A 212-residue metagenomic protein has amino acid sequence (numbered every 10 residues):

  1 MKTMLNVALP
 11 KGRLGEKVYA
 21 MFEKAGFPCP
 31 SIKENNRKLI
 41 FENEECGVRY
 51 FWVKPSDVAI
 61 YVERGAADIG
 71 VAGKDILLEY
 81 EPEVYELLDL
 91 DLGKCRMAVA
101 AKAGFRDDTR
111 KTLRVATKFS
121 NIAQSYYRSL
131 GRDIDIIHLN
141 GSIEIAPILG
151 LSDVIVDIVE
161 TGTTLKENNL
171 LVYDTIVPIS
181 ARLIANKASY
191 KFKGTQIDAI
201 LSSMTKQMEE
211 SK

Functional and structural regions predicted by a protein language model:
M1-K212: Domain-level signature for soluble enzymes in the chorismate/prephenate branch of the shikimate pathway
